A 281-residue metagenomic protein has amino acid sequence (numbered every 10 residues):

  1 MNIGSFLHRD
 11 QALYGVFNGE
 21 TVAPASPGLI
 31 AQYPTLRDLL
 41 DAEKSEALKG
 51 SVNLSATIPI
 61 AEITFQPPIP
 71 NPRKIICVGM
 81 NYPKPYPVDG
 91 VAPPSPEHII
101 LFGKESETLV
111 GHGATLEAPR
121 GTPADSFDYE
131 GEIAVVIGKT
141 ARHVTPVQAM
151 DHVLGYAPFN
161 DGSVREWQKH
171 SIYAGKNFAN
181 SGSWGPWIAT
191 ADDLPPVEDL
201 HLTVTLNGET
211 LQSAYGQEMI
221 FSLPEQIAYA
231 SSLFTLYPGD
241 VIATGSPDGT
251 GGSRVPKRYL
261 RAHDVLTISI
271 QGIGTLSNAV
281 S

Functional and structural regions predicted by a protein language model:
M1-I99, V265-T267: N-terminal non-catalytic cap/leader segment that marks the start of a structured domain
G4, F65-P67, D89-A92, E117-F127 (+3 more regions): A generic local secondary-structure boundary/capping motif
H8-D10, S55-A56, P85, P119-R120 (+1 more regions): Catalytic-pocket segment enriched in acidic/His residues
P93-H112, Y129, R261-G272: Structural signature of FAD isoalloxazine-binding scaffolds in flavoprotein oxidoreductases
P96-E97, L101-E105, Q148-A179, E218-S222: Flexible glycine-rich active-site/ligand-binding loops centered on an Asp-His dyad
E107, G111-A149, P158-V164: Non-heme Fe(II) oxygenase catalytic core, chiefly the N-lobe of the double-stranded beta-helix
